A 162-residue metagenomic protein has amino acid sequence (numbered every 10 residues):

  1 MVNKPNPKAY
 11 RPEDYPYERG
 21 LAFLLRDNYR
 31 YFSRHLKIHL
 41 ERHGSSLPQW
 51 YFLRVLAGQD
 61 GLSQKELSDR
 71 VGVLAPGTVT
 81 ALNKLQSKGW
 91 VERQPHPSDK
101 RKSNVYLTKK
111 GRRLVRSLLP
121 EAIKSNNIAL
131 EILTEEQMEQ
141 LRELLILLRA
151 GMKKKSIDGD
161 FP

Functional and structural regions predicted by a protein language model:
M1-H43: N-terminal leader segment of winged-helix/HTH proteins
N3-K4, K8, S33, N83-I146 (+1 more regions): Charged, amphipathic alpha-helical coiled-coil/dimerization segments
F52-L53: Short alpha-helical "packing" element that flanks the helix-turn-helix/winged-helix DNA-binding module
Q59-S63: Short capping segments at the starts of secondary-structure elements
Q64, N104, L144-P162: Alpha-helical transmembrane segments and membrane-interface helix-loop junctions in multi-pass membrane proteins
L67-S68: A short acidic, leucine-rich amphipathic alpha-helix
L74-G77: Helix-turn-helix DNA-binding motif, specifically the short coil turn and the N-cap/start of the second
